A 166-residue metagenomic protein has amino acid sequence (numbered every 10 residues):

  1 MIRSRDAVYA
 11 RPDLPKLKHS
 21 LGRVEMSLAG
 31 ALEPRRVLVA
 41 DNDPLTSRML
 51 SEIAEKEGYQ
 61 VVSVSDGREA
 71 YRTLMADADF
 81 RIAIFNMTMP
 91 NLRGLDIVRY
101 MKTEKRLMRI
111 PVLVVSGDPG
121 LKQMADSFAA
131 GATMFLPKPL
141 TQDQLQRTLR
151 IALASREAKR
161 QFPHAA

Functional and structural regions predicted by a protein language model:
S47, M89-N91, M108, G120: The feature encodes the CheY-like receiver
R48-K56: Charged docking surfaces used in two-component/phosphorelay signaling
S63-I82: Acidic, metal-coordinating helix/loop segments flanking the phosphotransfer/catalytic sites of two-component signaling
S65-E69, N86, R93-R99: Acidic catalytic/metal-coordinating carboxylates
R72, L95-M108: Short amphipathic alpha-helix used as the core "switch/output" element in two-component signaling
D96, P119-M134: Alpha4 helix (beta4-alpha4-beta5 surface) of REC/receiver domains from two-component response regulators
L140-R150: C-terminal output helix
